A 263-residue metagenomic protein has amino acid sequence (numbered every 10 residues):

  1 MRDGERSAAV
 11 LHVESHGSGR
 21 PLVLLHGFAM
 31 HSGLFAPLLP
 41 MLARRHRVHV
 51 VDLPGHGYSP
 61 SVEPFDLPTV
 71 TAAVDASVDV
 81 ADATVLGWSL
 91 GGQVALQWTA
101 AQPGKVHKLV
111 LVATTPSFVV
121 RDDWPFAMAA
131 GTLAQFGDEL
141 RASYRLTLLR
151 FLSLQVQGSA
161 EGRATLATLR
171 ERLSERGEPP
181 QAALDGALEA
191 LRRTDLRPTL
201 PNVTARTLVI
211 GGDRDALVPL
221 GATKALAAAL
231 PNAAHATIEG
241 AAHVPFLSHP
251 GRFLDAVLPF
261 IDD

Functional and structural regions predicted by a protein language model:
M1-L22, A43-R47, A72, A76-V80 (+2 more regions): Alpha/beta-hydrolase fold catalytic core
R2, A36-P40, H49-L86, A100 (+1 more regions): Active-site loop/oxyanion-hole signature of alpha/beta-hydrolase fold enzymes
A8-S61: Conserved HGGG/HGGXW glycine-rich cap/lid loop of the alpha/beta-hydrolase fold
G87-G91, A95: Gly/Ala-rich beta-loop-alpha elbow adjacent to hydrolase catalytic centers
A100, K105-R141, A183: Flexible "cap/lid" loop of the alpha/beta hydrolase fold
R141-T194, P198-T199: Conserved alpha/beta-hydrolase catalytic His-Asp/Glu region
V203, V209-G211, D215: Short beta-strand/loop motif that positions the catalytic acidic residue of the alpha/beta-hydrolase fold
A233-D263: Catalytic active-site module of serine/aspartate enzymes centered on a nucleophile-bearing elbow/loop
